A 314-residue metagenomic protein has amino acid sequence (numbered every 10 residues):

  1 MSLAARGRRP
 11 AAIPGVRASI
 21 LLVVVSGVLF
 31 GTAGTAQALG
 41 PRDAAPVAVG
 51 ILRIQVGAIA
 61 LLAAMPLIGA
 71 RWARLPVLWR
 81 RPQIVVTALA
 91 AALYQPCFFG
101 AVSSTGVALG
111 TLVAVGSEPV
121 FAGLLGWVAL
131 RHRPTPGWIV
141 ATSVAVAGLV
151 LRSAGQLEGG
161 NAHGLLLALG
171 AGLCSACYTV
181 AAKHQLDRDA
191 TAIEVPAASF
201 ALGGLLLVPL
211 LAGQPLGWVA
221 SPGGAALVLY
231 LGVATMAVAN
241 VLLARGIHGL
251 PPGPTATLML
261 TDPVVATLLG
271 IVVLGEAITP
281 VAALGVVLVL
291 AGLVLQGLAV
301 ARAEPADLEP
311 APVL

Functional and structural regions predicted by a protein language model:
M1-G57, L89, L93-C97, L157-H184 (+3 more regions): Glycine-/small-residue-enriched transmembrane alpha-helix faces in small-molecule transporters and effluxers
S2-A4, P41-L93, F121-L125, C174-A181 (+4 more regions): Transmembrane alpha-helices of multi-pass small-molecule transport proteins
L29-T32, G69-L109, A114, G123 (+2 more regions): Specific transmembrane alpha-helical segments of multi-pass solute transporters/efflux pumps, especially DMT/EamA
T35-P46, W72-A73, S103, V150-H163 (+3 more regions): Membrane-interface helix termini and inter-helical loops of multi-pass transporters
G40, V49, R53, A101 (+6 more regions): Hydrophobic/aromatic residues within transmembrane alpha-helices of multi-pass small-molecule transporters
A48-I59, F99-R133, W138, A171 (+1 more regions): Specific alpha-helical transmembrane segments that line the substrate/conduction pathway and gating interfaces
L52, G110-S117, A181-G204, M236-V272: Helix-helix packing/entry segments at the starts of transmembrane helices
L61, L125, P134-A154, L173-S175 (+4 more regions): Hydrophobic transmembrane alpha-helices of multi-pass small-molecule transport proteins
